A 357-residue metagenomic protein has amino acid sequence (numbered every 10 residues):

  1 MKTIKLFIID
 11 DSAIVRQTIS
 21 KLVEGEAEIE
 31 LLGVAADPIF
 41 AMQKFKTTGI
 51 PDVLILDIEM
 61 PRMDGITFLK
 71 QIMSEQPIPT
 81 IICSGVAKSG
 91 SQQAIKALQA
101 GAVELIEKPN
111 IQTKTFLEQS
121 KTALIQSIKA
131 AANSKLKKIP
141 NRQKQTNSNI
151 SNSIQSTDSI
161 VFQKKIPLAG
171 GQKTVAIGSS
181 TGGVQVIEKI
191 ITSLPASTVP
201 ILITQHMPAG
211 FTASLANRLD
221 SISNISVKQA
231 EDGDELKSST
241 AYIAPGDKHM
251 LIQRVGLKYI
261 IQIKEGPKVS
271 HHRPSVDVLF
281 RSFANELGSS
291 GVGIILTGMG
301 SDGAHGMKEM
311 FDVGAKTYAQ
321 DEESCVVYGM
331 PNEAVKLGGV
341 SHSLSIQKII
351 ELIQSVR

Functional and structural regions predicted by a protein language model:
K2-F7, A13-V34, I39-F40, K46-T47 (+2 more regions): Conserved acid/base catalytic micro-environments in cytosolic active-site loops
